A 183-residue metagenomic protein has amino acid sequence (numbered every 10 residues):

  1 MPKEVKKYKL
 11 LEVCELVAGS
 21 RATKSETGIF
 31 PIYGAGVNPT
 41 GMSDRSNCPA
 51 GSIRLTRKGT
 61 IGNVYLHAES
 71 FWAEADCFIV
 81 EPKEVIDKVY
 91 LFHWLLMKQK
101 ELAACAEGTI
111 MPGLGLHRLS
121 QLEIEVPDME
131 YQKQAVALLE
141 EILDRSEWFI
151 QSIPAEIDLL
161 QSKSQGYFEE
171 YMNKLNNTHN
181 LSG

Functional and structural regions predicted by a protein language model:
M1-A35, Q121-G183: Non-catalytic DNA-recognition/assembly elements of restriction-modification systems
K7, K88, Q99, L116 (+1 more regions): Alpha-helix initiation and N-capping motif
G34-L96, E107-G115, L119: A short beta-sheet element
M97-Q99, M129-E130: Long, well-ordered alpha-helical segments
L102: Glycine/small-residue-rich phosphate/adenosyl-binding loop
